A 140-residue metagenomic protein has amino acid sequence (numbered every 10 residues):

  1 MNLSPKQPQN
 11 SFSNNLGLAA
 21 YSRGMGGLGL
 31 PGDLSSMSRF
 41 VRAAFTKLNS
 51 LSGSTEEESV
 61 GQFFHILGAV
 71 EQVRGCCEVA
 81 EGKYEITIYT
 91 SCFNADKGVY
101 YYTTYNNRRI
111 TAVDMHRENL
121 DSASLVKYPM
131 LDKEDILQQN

Functional and structural regions predicted by a protein language model:
M1-N140: C-terminus-biased signal that marks the final domain/tail of proteins
